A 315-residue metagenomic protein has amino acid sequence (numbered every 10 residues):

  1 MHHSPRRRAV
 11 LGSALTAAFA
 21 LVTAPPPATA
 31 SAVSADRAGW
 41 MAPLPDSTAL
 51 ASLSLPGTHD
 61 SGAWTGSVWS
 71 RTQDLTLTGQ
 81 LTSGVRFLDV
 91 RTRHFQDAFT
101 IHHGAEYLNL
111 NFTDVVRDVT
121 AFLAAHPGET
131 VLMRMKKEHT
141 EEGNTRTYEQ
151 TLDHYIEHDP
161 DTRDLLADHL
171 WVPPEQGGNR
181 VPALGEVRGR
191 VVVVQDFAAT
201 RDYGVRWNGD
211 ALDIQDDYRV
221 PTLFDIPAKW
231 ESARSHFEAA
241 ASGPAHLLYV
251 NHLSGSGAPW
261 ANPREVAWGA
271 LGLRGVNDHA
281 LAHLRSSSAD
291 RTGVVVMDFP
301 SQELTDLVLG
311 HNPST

Functional and structural regions predicted by a protein language model:
M1-A32: Secretory targeting and sorting signals
S31-V85, Q96-A125, T130, N251-T315: Long, acidic (Asp/Glu-rich), low-complexity accessory segments flanking structured domains
S83-L88, H126-V131, D161-T162, V187-V191 (+2 more regions): Loop/turn elements at helix/coil->beta-strand transitions in domains of secreted/extracellular proteins
R91, M133, V193, V295: Conserved, mostly hydrophobic/aromatic
R93, D97, H102-D168: Metal-dependent phosphodiesterase/phospholipase catalytic core, i.e., the His/Asp/Glu-rich active-site region
K137, Q195-T200, M297-E303: Short, flexible beta-strand-to-coil junctions
R146-H158, R206-G209, P263, D306-N312: Short, aromatic/basic amphipathic alpha-helical patches
E157, R163-S287: Surface-exposed substrate-engagement region within the catalytic domains of secreted or surface-exposed extracellular
